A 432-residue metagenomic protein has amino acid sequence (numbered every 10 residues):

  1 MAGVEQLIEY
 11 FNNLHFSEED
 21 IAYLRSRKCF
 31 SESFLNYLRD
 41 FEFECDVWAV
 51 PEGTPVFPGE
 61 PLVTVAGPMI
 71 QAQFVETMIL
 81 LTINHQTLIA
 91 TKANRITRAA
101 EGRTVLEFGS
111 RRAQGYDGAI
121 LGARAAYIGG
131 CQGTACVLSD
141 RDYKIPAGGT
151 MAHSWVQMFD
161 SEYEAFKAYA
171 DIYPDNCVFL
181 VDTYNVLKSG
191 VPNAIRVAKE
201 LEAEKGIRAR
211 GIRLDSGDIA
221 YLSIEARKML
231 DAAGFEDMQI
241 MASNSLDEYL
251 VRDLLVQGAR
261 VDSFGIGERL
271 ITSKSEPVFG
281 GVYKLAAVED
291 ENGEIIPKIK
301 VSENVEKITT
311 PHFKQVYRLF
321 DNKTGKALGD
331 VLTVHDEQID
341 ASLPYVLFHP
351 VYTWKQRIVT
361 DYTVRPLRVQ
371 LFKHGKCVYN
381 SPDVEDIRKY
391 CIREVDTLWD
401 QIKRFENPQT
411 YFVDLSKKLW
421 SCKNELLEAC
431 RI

Functional and structural regions predicted by a protein language model:
M1-C29: Intrinsically disordered, low-complexity, positively charged segments
G3-V4, L88, D383, I387: Short amphipathic alpha-helical segments
D20-L24, T91-R95, G109, K403-T410: Short coil/turn segments at secondary-structure boundaries
C29-F30, L35-E44, P51-E236, L246-L250 (+5 more regions): Buried, small/hydrophobic-residue-enriched core segments of structured protein domains
G149, V178, M241, D262-G265: Short hydrophobic alpha-helical runs that function as membrane-insertion/retention elements
D231-A233, M238, L246-I432: Gly/Ser/Thr/Ala-enriched C-terminal appendages of enzymes
